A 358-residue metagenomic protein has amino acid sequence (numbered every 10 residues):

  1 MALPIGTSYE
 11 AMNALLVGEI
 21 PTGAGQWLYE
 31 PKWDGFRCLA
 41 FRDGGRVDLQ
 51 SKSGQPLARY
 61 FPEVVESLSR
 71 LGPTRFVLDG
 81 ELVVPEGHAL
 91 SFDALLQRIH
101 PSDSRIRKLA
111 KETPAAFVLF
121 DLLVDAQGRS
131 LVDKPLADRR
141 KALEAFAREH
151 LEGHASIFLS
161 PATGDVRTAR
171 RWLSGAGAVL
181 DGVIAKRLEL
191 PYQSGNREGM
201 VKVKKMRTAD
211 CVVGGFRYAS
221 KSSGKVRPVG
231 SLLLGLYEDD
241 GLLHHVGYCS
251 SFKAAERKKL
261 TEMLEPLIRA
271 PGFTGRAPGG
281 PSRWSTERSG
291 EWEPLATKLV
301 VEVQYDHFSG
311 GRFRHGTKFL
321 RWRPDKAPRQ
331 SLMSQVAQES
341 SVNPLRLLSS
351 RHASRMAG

Functional and structural regions predicted by a protein language model:
M1-G358: Catalytic cores of nucleic-acid ligases and guanylyltransferases
